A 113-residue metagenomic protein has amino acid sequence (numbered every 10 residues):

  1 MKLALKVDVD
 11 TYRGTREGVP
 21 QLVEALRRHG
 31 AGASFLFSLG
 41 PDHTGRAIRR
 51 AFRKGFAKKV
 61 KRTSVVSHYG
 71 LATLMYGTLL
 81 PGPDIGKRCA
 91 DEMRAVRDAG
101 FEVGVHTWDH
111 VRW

Functional and structural regions predicted by a protein language model:
M1-W113: Catalytic alpha-helical scaffold of carbohydrate-active enzymes acting on polysaccharides/glycoconjugates
